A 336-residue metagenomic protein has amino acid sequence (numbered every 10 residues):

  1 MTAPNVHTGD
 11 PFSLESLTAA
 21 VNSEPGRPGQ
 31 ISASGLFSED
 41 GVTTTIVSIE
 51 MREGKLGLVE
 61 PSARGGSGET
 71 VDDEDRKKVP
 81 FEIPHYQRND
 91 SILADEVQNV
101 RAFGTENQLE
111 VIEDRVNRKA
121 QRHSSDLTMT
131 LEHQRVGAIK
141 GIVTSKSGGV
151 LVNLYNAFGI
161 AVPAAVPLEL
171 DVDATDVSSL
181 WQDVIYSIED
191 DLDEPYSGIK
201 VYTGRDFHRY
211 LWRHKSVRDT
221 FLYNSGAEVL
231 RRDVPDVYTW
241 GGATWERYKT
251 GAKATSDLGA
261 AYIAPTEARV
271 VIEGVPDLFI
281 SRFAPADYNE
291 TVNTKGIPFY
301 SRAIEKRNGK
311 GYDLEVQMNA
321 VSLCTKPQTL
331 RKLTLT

Functional and structural regions predicted by a protein language model:
M1-T45, C324-T336: N-terminal alpha-helical "arm" segments
Q30-L36, I185-S187, F299: Short alpha-helical segments and helix-capping/turn motifs at coil-helix boundaries
G35-A102: Assembly/oligomerization interface modules of large self-assembling protein complexes
E39, D190-P195, A303-K306: A general structural signal for short secondary-structure junctions and capping/turn motifs
P84-I160, D176, D183, I188-D206 (+1 more regions): Long, contiguous amphipathic alpha-helices that act as assembly "spine/axial" helices in icosahedral shell and virion
A161-V177: Glycine- and small hydrophobic-enriched segments that form the cores of compact globular domains
W181-V237: Ordered core of a single globular domain
R218-T336: Sequence/fold signature of self-assembling virion shell proteins
